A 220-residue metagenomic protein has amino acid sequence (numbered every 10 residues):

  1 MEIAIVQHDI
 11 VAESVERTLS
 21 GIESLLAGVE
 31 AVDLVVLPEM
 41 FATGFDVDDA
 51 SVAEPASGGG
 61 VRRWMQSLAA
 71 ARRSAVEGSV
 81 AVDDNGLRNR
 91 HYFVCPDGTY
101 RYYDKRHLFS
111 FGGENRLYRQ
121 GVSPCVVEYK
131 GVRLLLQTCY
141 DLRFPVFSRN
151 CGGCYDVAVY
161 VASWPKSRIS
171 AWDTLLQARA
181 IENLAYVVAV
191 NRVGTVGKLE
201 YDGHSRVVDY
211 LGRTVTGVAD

Functional and structural regions predicted by a protein language model:
M1-I10, S14, R90, V132-D141 (+1 more regions): Active-site-proximal beta-strand elements of phosphoester/diester hydrolases
V6, Y103, V127, V190 (+1 more regions): Hydrophobic residues at beta-strand termini and immediately following loops that shape nucleotide-binding pockets
V15-E16, E23-P96, R101, K166-A178 (+1 more regions): Cys-nucleophile CN-hydrolase/nitrilase-fold catalytic domain and related Cys-dependent amidase chemistry that acts on
R17-A27, L142-R149: Short, acidic/polar
T43, A50, Y92, Y103-F109 (+2 more regions): Short beta->alpha transition motifs characteristic of CBS
E54, D83-G153, S167-T174: Active-site catalytic loop in hydrolytic enzyme cores
G60-S74, R143-D220: CN hydrolase (nitrilase-like) catalytic-core segments centered on the catalytic cysteine and neighboring Lys/Glu
